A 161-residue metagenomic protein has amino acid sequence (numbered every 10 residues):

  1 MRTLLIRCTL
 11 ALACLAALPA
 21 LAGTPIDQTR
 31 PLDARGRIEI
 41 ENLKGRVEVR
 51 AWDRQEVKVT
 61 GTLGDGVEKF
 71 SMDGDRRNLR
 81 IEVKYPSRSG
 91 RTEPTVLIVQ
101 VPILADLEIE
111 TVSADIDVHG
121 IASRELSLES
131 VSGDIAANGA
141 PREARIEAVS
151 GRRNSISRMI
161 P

Functional and structural regions predicted by a protein language model:
M1-R7: Positively charged n-region of N-terminal signal peptides that target proteins for export
R7-P19: Bacterial N-terminal signal peptides
L21-S130, A136-A148, N154-P161: Acidic (Asp/Glu) and glycine-rich low-complexity loops/linkers that are typically intrinsically disordered
